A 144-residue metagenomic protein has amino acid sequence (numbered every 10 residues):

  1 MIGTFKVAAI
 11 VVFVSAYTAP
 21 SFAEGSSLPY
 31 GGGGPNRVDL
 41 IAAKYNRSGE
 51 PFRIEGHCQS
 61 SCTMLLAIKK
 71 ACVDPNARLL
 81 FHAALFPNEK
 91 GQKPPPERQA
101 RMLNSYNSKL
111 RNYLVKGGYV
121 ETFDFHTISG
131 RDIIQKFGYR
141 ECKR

Functional and structural regions predicted by a protein language model:
M1-A8: Bacterial N-terminal signal peptides that target proteins for export
A8-A16: Bacterial N-terminal signal peptides
V14, G34-P35: Short, solvent-exposed secondary-structure boundary motifs
T18-P20: N-terminal signal peptide c-region/cleavage motif recognized by signal peptidases
A23-L28, A83-A84: Acidic/histidine-rich, surface-exposed loop or edge segments in extracytoplasmic proteins
S26-S27, N36, L40-R53, K90-R144: Charged, glycine-interspersed solvent-exposed loop segments at helix/strand-loop junctions that cap or gate access
Y30-G31, E55: Glycine- and other small-residue-rich loops at beta-strand/loop junctions that grip anionic moieties
E50-N88: Glycine-rich beta-to-alpha active-site loop
